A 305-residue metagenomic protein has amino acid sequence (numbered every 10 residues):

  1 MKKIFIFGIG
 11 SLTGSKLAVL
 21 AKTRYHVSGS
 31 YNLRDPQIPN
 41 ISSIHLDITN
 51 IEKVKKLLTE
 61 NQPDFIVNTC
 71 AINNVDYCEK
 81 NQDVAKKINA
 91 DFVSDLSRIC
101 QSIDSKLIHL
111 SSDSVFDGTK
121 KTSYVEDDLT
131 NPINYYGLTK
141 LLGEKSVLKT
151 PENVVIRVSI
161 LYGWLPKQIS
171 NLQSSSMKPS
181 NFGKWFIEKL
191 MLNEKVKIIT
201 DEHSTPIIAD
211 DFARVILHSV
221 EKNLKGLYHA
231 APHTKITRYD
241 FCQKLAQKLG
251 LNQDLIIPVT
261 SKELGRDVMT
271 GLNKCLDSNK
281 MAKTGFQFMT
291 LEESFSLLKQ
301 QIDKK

Functional and structural regions predicted by a protein language model:
K2-R24: N-terminal Rossmann NAD(P)H-binding glycine-rich loop of SDR-like oxidoreductase domains
I48-I88, Q101: NAD(P)H-binding glycine-rich loop region in Rossmannoid oxidoreductase-like domains and their noncatalytic homologs
I72-V75, K80, S112-N134, W164-P166: Active-site "gating" loop of Rossmann-like NAD(P)-dependent oxidoreductase/epimerase domains
K80-I108, L141: NAD(P)-cofactor binding segment of oxidoreductase domains
N131-S159, K184: Active-site Tyr-X1-5-Lys
N181-V196, E202-A230: Alpha-helical substrate-binding/gating segment
I199, V215-I216, K222-D267, L272-N273: Mid/C-terminal beta-alpha module of Rossmann-like enzyme folds, strongest in SDR-family dehydrogenases/epimerases
T237-Q243, T260-L298, I302-K304: Conserved C-terminal active-site "lid" loop/helix of NAD(P)H-dependent oxidoreductases that clamps the redox cofactor
